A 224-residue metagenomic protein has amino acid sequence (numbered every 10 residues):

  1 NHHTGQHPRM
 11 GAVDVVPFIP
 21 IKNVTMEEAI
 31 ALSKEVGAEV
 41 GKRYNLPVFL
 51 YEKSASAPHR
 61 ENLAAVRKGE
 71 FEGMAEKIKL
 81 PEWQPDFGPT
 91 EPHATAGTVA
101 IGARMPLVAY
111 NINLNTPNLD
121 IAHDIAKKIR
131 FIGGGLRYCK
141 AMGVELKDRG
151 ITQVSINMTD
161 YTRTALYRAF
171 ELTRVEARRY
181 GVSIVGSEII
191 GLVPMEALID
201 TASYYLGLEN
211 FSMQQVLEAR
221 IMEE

Functional and structural regions predicted by a protein language model:
N1-E224: Long, contiguous binding/interaction regions
